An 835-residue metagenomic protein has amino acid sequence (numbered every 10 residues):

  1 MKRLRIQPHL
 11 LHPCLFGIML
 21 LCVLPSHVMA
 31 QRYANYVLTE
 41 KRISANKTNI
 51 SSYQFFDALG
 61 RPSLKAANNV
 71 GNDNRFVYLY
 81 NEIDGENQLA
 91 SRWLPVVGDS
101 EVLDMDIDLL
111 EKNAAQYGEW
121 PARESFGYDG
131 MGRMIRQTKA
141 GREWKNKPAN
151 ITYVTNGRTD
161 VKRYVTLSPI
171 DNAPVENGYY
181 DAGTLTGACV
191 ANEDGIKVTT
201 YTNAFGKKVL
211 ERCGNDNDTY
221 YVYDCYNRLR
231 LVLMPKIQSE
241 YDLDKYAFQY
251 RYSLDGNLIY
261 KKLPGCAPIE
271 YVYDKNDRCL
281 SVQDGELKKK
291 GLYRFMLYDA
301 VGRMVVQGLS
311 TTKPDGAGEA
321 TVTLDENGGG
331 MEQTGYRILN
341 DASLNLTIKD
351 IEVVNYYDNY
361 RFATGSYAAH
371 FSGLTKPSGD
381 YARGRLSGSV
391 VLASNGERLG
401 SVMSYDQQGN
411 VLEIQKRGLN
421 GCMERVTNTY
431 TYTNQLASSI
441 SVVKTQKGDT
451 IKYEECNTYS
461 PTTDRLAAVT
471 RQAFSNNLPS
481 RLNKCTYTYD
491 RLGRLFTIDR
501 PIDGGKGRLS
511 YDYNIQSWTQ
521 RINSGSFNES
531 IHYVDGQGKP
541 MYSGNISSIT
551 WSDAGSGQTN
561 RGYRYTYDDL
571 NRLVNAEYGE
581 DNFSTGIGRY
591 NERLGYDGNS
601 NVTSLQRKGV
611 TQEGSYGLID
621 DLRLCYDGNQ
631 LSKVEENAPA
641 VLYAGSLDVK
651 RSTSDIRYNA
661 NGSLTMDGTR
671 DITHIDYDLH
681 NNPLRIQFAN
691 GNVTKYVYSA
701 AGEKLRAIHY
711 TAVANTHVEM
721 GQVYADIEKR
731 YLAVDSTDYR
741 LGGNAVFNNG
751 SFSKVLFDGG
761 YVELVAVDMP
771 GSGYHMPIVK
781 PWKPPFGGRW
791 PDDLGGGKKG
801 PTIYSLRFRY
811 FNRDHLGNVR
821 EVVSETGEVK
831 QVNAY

Functional and structural regions predicted by a protein language model:
M1-R32: Bacterial Sec-dependent N-terminal signal peptides
Q31-K47, A188-V190: An edge-strand/N-cap motif at the start of beta-rich repeat modules
T48-Q54, V198-T202, S366-Y381, P639-I656 (+3 more regions): Short, polar loop/linker segments at the starts of domains and inter-domain junctions
Y53-L94, D99-N146, T152-V154, T199-Y241 (+14 more regions): Residue-level markers of secondary-structure register and packing in elongated scaffolds
S63, T186-A188, L280, Y381-S387 (+4 more regions): Right-handed beta-helix
A149, T155-Y164, K313-T347, I351-Y357 (+5 more regions): A surface-exposed, glycine/aromatic-enriched loop/edge motif typical of exported proteins
T159-T202, G329-D406, E529-Y542, S548-W551 (+1 more regions): Extended repeat-based solenoid scaffolds, especially LRR ectodomains and other repeat-derived architectures
I348-E352, D358-F362, N523-M541, I549-S552 (+2 more regions): Extracellular/periplasmic ectodomains of large secreted or surface enzymes and adhesion receptors
